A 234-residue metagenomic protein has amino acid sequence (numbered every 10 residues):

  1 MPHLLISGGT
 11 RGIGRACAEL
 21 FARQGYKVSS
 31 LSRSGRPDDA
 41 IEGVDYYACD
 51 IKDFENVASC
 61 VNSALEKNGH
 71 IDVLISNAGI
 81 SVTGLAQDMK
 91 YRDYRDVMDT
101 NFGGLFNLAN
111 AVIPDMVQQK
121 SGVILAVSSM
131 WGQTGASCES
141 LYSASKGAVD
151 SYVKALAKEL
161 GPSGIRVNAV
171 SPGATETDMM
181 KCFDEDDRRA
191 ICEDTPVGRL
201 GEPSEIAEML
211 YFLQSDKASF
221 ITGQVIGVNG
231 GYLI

Functional and structural regions predicted by a protein language model:
T10-R11: Conserved glycine-rich cofactor-binding loop
L85-A86, K90-M98, M180, D187 (+1 more regions): Substrate-binding pocket helix/loop in short-chain dehydrogenase/reductase
Q87, T134-S140, P162-S163, G198 (+1 more regions): Active-site loop immediately N-terminal to the catalytic Tyr-X3-Lys motif of short-chain dehydrogenase/reductase
A109, S145: Active-site helix of classical SDR
P114, K158-P162, S219: Alpha-helical segment proximal to the catalytic Tyr-Lys
S129: Residue(s) in the substrate-gating loop at a strand-loop-helix junction that position the organic substrate next
A169, C192-I221, V228-G230: C-terminal helical subdomain
